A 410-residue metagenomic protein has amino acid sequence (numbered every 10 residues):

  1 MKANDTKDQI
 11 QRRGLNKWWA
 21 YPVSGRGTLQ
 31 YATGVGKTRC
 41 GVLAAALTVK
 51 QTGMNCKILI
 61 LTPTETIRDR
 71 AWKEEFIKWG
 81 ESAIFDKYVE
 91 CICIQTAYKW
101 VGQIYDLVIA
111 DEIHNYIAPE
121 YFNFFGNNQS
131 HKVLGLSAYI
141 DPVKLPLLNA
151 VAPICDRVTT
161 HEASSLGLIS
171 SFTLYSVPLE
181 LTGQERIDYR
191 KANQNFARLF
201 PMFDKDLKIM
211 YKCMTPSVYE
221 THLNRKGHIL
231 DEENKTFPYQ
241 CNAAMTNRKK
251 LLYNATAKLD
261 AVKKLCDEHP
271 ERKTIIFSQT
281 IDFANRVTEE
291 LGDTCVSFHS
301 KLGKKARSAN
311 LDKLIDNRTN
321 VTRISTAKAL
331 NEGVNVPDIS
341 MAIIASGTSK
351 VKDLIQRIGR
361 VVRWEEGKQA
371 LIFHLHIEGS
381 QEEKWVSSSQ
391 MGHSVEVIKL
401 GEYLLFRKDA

Functional and structural regions predicted by a protein language model:
M1-Q30: Conserved pre-motif I regulatory segment
T33-V49, M54-F76, E120, I281-D282: Conserved Walker A/P-loop ATP-binding site and its immediately adjacent core in helicase/helicase-like ATPase domains
P63-G102: Inter-Walker segment of RecA-like/P-loop motor cores
K73-E75, G80, K273-F277, D282-R286 (+2 more regions): Conserved helicase ATPase core of P-loop NTP-dependent helicases/translocases
I104-I109, S325, E332-T348, D353-Q356 (+1 more regions): A short beta-strand element within the Helicase C-terminal
N115-F172: Post-DEXD/H (motif II) to motif III coupling segment of the RecA-like Helicase ATP-binding lobe
M210-K301, R307: Conserved helicase/translocase motor-coupling segment
R360-S389: Conserved segment of the helicase C-terminal RecA-like domain
